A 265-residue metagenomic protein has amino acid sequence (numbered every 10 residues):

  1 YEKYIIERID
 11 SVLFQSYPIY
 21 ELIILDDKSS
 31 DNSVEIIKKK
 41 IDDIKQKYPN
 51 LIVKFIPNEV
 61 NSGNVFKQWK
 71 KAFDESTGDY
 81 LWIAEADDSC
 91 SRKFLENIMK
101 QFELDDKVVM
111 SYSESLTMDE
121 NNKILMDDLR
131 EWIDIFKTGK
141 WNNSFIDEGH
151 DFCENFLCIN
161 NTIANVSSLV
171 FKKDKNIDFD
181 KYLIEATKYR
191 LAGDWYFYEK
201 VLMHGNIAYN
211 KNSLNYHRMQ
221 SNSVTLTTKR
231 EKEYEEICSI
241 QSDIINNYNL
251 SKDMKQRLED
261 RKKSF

Functional and structural regions predicted by a protein language model:
Y1-Y4, S29: Donor nucleotide-sugar binding loop of glycosyltransferases
D10-P57: Acidic donor-binding segment of Leloir-type glycosyltransferases
P57-S76: Glycine-rich, basic loop-to-helix element that forms the pyrophosphate-binding segment of sugar-nucleotide handling
L81: Short aromatic/hydrophobic "clamp" motif used to bind/position activated sugar donors
E85-S89, E114: The conserved acidic donor/metal-binding loop of glycosyltransferases
C90, W132-R230: Conserved nucleotide-sugar donor-binding catalytic segment
K93-I135: Conserved donor NDP-sugar-binding/catalytic core segment of glycosyltransferases
K229-I237, K255-F265: Non-catalytic, C-terminal membrane-associated alpha-helical segments of glycosyltransferases
